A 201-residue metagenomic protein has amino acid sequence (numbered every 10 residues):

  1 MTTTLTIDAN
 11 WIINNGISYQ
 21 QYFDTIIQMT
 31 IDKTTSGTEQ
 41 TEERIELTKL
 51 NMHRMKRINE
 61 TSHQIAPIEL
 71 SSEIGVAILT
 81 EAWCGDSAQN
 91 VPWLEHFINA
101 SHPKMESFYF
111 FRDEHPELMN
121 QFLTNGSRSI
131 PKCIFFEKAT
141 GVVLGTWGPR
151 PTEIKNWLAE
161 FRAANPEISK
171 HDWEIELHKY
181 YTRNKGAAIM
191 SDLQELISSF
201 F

Functional and structural regions predicted by a protein language model:
M1-S72, H96, N120-G126, V143-F201: Non-globular targeting/processing and membrane-anchoring segments
V76-E81, L94, H102-L118, S129 (+1 more regions): Thiol-based oxidoreductase modules, predominantly thioredoxin-like and allied folds used for disulfide exchange
C84-S87, C133: The canonical Cys-X-X-Cys-His
D86, N90, N125-S127: Short, glycine/acidic-rich beta->alpha junctions
A88-N99: Typically the conserved alpha-helix immediately C-terminal to a functionally engaged Cys/Sec in thioredoxin-like
K132-I134, V142-V143: Short, structured active-site "lid" loops
